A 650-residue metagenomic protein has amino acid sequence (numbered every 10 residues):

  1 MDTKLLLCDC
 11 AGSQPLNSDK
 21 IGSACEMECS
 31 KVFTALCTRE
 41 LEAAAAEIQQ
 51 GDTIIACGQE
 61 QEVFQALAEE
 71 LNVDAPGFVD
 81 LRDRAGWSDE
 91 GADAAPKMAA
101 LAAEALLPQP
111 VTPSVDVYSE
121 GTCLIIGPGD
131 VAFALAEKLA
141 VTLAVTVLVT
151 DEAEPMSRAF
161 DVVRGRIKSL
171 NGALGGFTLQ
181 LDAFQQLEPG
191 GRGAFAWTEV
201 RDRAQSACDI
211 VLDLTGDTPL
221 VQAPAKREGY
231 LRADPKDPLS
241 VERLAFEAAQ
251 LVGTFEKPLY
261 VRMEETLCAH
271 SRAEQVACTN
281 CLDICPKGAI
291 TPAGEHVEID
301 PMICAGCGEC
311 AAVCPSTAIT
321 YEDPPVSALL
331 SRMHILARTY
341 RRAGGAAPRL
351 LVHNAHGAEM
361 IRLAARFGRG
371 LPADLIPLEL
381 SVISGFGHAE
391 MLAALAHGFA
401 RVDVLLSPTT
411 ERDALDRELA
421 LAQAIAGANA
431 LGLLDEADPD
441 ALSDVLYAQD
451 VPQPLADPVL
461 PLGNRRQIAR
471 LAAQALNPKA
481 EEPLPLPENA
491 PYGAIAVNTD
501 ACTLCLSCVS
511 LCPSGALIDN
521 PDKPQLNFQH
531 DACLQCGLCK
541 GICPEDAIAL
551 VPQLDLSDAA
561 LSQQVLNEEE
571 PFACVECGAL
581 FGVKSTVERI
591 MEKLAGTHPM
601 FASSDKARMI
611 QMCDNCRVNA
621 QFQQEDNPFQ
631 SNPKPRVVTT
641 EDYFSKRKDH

Functional and structural regions predicted by a protein language model:
M1-A144, L148-I284, G288, A347-I361 (+9 more regions): Ferredoxin-type iron-sulfur electron-transfer modules and their immediate structural context
A35-L41, V297, I383-G387, L526: Short acidic loop-to-helix transition motifs that present clustered carboxylates
L135-L139, G385, A389-S407, E411 (+1 more regions): General detector of N-terminal leader/presequence modules that precede the first folded domain
T266, E309-L405, E545-H650: Flanking helices and flexible, charged tails adjoining ferredoxin-like Fe-S electron-transfer domains in multi-subunit
I284-T317, S507, L511-S514, K523-I542: Basic (Lys/Arg-enriched) interaction patch that binds polyanionic ligands
A293-M333, D403, T410-D413, R417-A420 (+2 more regions): Terminal amphipathic helices with adjacent charged low-complexity linkers/tails
H296-G306, V497-C502, Q525-Q535, Q563-Q564 (+2 more regions): Flexible gly/pro/ser-rich segments immediately N-terminal to CXXCH heme-c attachment motifs in exported/periplasmic
